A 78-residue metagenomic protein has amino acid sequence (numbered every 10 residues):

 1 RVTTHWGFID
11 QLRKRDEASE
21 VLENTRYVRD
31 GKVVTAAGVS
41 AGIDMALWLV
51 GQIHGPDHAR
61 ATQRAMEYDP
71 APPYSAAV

Functional and structural regions predicted by a protein language model:
R1-V78: Active-site-adjacent pocket-lining segments in enzyme domains
